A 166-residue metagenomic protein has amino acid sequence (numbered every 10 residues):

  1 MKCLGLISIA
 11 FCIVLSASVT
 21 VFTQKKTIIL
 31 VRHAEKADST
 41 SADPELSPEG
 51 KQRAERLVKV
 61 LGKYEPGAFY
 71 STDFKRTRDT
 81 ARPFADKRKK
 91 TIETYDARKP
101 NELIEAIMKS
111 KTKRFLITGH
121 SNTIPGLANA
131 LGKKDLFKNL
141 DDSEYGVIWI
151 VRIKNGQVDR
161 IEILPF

Functional and structural regions predicted by a protein language model:
M1-K25: Bacterial Sec-dependent N-terminal signal peptides
Q24-K111, I124-L127, K134-I148, I153-F166: Active-site-proximal alpha-helix that buttresses catalytic centers in soluble enzyme cores
R114-F115: Compact alpha-helical subdomains of small soluble proteins
T118-G119: Short beta-strand segments
